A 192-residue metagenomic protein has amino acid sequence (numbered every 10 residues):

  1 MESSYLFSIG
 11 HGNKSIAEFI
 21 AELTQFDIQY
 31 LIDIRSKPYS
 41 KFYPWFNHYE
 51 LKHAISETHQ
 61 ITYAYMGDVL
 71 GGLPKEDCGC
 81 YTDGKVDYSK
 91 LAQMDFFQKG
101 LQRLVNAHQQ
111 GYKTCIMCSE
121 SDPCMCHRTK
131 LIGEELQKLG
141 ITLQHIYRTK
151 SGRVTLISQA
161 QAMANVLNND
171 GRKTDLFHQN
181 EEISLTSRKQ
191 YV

Functional and structural regions predicted by a protein language model:
M1-V192: Residues lining hydrophobic/aromatic ligand-binding pockets adjacent to catalytic sites
